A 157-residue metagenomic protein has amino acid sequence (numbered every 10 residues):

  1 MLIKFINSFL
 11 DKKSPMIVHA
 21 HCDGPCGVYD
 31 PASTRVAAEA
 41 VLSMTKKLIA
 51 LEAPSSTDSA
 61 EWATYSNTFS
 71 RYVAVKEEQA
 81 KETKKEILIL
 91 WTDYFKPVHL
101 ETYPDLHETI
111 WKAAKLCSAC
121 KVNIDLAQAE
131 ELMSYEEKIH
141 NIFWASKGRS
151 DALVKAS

Functional and structural regions predicted by a protein language model:
M1-Y72, P104-K138, I142-S157: N-terminal intrinsically disordered, cationic/polar leader segments that include organellar targeting peptides
T68-E78, E82-I89: Structured binding/interaction patches within domain cores
E77, L100-H107: Short, well-ordered coil↔helix boundary/capping segments
E86-Y103: Short, solvent-exposed, charged loop/turn and helix-capping segments that join or cap alpha-helices on peripheral
